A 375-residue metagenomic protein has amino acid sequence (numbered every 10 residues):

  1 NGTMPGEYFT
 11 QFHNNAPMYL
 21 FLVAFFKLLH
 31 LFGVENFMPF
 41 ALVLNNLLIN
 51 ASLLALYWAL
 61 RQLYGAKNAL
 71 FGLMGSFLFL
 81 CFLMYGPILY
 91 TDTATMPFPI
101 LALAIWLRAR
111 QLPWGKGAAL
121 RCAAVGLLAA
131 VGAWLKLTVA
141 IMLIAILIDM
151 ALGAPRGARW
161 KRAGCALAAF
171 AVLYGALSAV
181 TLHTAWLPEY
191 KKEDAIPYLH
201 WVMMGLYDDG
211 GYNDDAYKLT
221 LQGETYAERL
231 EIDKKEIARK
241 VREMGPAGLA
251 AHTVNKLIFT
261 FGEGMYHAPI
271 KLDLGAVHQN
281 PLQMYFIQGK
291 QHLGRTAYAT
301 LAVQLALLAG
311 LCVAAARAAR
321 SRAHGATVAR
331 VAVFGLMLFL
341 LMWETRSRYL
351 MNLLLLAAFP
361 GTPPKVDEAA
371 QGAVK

Functional and structural regions predicted by a protein language model:
N1-Q11, P17-M18, G211-D215: Extracytosolic helix-loop segments that constitute the early lumenal/periplasmic catalytic or substrate-binding loops
M4, H183-H278: Membrane-proximal stem/loop segments at transmembrane-domain junctions that anchor or position
Y8-V34: Short hydrophobic/aromatic helix or loop-helix immediately within or flanking a transmembrane segment in polytopic
N36-F40, L44-N45, H252-L336: Membrane-interface anchor segments at the N-terminal boundary of transmembrane helices in multi-pass membrane enzymes
V43-Y64, L101, G310-A316: Transmembrane-helix motifs of polytopic, lipid-linked glycan transferases
N45, F71-L80, A129, A133: Short helix- or helix-capping micro-motifs that position conserved polar/aromatic residues at function-defining sites
A51, L56-L78, K116, R322-T327: Transmembrane-helix signature of polytopic, membrane-embedded enzymes that assemble or transfer cell-envelope glycans
C81-T95: Short acidic/glycine- and proline-prone juxtamembrane loop motifs at membrane-interface regions of multi-pass membrane
